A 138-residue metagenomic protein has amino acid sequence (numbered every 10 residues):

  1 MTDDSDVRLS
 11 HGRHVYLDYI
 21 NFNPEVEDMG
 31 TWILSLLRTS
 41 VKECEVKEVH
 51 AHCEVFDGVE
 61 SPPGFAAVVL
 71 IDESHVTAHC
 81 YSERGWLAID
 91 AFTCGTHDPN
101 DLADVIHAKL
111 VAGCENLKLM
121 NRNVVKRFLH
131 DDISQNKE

Functional and structural regions predicted by a protein language model:
M1-E138: Polybasic/polar functional segments that serve as interface/processing modules
